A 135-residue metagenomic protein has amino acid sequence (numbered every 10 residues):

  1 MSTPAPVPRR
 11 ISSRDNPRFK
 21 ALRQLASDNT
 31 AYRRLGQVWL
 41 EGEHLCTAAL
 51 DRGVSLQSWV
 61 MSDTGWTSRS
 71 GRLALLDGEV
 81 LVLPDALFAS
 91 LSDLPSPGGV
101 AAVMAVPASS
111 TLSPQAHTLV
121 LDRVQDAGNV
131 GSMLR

Functional and structural regions predicted by a protein language model:
M1-D93: N-terminal positively charged helical leader segments and presequences
T3-P6, D51, V103-R135: RNA substrate-binding interface of SAM-dependent RNA methyltransferases
W39, V60, A101-V103, V120: Structural motif
P95-V100: Ordered, amphipathic secondary-structure segments that act as subunit-interaction surfaces in large macromolecular
